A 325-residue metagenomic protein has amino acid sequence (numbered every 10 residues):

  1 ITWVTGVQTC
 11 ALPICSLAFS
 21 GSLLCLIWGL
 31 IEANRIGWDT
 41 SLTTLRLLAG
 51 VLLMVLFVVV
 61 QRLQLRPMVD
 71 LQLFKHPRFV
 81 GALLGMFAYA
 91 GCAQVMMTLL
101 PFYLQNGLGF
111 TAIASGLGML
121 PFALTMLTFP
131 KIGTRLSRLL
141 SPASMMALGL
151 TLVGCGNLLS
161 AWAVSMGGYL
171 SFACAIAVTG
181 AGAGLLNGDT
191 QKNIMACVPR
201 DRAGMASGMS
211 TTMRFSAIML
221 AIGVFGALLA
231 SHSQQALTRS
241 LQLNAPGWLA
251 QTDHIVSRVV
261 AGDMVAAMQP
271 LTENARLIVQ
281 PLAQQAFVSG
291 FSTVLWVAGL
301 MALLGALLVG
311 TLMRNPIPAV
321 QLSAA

Functional and structural regions predicted by a protein language model:
I1-C10: Single conserved hydrophobic/aromatic residue that forms the stacking wall/gate of nucleotide- or nucleobase-binding
P13-F19, I27-W28, D39-A49, L53 (+2 more regions): Transmembrane core module of solute transporters
L17-S22, R46-L52, L295-V309: Symmetry-related core transmembrane helices of the 12-TM Major Facilitator Superfamily/SLC fold
L23, T98, P130, I218-G223: Glycine/proline-centered helix-kink
E32-G37: Short, hydrophobic transmembrane alpha-helix segments
R66-Q72, L237-L241, I317-A325: Short, Lys/Arg-enriched, Gly/Pro-containing loop segments at transmembrane-helix junctions of multi-pass membrane
G85, M209-M213: Hydrophobic alpha-helical segments of secondary membrane carriers
R214-T311, A324-A325: Hydrophobic transmembrane architecture of multi-pass small-molecule transporters
